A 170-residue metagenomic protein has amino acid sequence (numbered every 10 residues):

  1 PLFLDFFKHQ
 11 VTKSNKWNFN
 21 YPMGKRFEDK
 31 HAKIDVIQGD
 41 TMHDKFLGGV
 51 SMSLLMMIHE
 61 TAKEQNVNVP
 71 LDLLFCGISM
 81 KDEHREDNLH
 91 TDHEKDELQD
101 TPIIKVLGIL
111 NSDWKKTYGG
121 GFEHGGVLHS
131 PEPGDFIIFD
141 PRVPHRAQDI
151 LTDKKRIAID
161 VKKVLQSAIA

Functional and structural regions predicted by a protein language model:
P1-P70: Non-heme Fe(II)/2-oxoglutarate
D44, G48, M52-A170: Catalytic core of non-heme Fe(II) oxygenases with the double-stranded beta-helix
